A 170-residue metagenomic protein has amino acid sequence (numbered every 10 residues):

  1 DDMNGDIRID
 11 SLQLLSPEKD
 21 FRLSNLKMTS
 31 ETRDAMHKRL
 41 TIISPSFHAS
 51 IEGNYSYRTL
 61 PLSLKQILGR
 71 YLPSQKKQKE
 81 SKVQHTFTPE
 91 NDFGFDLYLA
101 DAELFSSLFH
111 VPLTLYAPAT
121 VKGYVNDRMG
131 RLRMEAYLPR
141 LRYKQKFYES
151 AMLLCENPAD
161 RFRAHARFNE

Functional and structural regions predicted by a protein language model:
D1-E170: Interface amphipathic segments
